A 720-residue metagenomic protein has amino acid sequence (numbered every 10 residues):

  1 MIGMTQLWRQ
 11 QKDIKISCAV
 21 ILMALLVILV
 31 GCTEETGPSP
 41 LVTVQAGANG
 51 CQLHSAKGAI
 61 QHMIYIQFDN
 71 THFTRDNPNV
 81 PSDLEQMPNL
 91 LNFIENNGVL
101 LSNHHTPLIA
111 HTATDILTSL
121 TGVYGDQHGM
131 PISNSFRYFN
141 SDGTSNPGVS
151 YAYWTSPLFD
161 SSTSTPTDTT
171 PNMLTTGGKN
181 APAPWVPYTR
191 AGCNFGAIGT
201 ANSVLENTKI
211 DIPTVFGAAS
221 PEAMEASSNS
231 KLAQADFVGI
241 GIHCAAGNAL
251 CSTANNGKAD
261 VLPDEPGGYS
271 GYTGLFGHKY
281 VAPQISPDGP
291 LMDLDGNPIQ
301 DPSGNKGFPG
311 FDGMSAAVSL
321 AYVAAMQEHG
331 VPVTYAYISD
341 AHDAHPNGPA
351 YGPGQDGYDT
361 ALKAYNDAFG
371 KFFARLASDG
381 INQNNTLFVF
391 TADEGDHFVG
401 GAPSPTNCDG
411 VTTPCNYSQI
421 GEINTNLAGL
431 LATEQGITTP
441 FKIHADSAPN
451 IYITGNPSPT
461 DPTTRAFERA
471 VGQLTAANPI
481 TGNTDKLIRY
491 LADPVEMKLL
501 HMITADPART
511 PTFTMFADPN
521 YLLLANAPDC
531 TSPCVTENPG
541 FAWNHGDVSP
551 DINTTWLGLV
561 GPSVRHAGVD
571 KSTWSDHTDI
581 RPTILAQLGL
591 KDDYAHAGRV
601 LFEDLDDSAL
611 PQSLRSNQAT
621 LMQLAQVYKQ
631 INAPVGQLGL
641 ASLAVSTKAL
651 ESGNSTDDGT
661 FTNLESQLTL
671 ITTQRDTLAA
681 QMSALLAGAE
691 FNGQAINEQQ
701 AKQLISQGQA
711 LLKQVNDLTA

Functional and structural regions predicted by a protein language model:
C18-V30: Bacterial N-terminal signal peptides
I28-G50, H54-S55: Bacterial Sec-dependent N-terminal signal peptides
G58-F73, I94, S119, V333-I338 (+6 more regions): Beta-strand elements within well-structured catalytic alpha/beta cores of enzymes that handle phosphate/sulfate esters
T74-Q127: Short, structured active-site-proximal loop/turn typified by the sulfatase FGly-forming signature C/S-X-P-X-R
S82-E85, P107, T360-K363, G429-R469 (+3 more regions): A short beta-strand-to-alpha-helix junction
I109-T114, T121, Q127-A254, D379-L387 (+2 more regions): Secreted, luminal/periplasmic, and some membrane-associated catalytic domains that remodel anionic oxygen-ester
P213-Y280, D312-A344, T512-M515: Active-site regions of oxyanion-processing enzymes, predominantly non-cytosolic
V323, Q327-D367, K371: Active-site His/acidic residue clusters
